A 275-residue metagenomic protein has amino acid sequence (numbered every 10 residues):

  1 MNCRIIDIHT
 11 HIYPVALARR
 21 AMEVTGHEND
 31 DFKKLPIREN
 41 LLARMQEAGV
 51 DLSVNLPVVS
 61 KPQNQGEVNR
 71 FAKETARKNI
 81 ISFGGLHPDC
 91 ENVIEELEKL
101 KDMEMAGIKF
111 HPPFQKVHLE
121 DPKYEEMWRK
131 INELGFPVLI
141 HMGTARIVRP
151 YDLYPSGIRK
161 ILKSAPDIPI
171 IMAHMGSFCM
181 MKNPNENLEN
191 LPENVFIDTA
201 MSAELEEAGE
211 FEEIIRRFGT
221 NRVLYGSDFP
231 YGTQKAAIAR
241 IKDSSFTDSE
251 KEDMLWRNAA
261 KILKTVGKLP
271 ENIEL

Functional and structural regions predicted by a protein language model:
M1-H11, L17-L52, R217-L224, K235-L275: Mid-to-C-terminal alpha-helical segments outside catalytic/metal-binding sites
H9, M45, A72, L100 (+7 more regions): Conserved, mostly hydrophobic/aromatic
T10, P57, G84-P88, F110-P112 (+4 more regions): A cross-domain feature marking catalytic cores of carbohydrate-active enzymes and several ubiquitous metabolic/repair
I12-A16, S60-Q63, P88-N92, Q115 (+4 more regions): Active-site environment of divalent metal-dependent phosphoester hydrolases
I12-M22, V68, E74-K78: N-terminal small/glycine-rich loop or linker at the start of catalytic domains across soluble metabolic enzymes
N40-R44, V68-T75, E96-L100, K123-M127 (+4 more regions): A general structural detector for well-ordered alpha-helical segments in enzyme core domains, enriched
D51-L52, P62-R146, D152, L205: Active-site gating/metal-coordination segments in enzymes
A106-G107, E120-L224, N272-E274: Catalytic pocket-lining loop regions of alpha/beta-barrel enzymes, especially the amidohydrolase/enolase/GH5 lineages
